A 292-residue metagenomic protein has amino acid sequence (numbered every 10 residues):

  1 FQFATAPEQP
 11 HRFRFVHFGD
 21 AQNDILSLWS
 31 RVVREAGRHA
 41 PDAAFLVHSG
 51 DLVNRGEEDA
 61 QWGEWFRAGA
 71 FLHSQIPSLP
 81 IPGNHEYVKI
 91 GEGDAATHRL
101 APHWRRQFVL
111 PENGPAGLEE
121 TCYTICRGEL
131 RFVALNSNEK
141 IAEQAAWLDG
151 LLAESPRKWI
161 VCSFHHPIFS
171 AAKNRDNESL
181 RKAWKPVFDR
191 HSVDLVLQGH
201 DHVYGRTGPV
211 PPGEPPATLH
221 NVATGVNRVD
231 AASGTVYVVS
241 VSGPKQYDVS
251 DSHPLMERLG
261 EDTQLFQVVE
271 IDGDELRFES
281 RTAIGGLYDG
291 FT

Functional and structural regions predicted by a protein language model:
F1-D59, N138, A171: N-terminal active-site segment of His-dependent metallophosphoesterases
F1-F3, A60-I160, R175, A183 (+2 more regions): Extended active-site neighborhood of metal-dependent phosphoesterases/phosphodiesterases
H17-G19, F45-D51, P77-N84, L135-N136 (+3 more regions): Active-site neighborhood of phospho(di)ester-bond hydrolases with catalytic His/Asp-centered motifs
G37-H39, A153, D189: Non-catalytic positions within long, well-ordered alpha-helices that form the structural scaffold/packing of enzyme
V53, S155-A172: Short acidic, glycine-rich surface-loop motifs adjacent to enzyme active sites
R131, E275-F278: Hydrophobic residues embedded in beta-strands of well-ordered beta-sheets
S170-L180: Outer-membrane beta-barrel translocator/channel fold
E279-Y288: Short, solvent-exposed aromatic-acidic interface loops
